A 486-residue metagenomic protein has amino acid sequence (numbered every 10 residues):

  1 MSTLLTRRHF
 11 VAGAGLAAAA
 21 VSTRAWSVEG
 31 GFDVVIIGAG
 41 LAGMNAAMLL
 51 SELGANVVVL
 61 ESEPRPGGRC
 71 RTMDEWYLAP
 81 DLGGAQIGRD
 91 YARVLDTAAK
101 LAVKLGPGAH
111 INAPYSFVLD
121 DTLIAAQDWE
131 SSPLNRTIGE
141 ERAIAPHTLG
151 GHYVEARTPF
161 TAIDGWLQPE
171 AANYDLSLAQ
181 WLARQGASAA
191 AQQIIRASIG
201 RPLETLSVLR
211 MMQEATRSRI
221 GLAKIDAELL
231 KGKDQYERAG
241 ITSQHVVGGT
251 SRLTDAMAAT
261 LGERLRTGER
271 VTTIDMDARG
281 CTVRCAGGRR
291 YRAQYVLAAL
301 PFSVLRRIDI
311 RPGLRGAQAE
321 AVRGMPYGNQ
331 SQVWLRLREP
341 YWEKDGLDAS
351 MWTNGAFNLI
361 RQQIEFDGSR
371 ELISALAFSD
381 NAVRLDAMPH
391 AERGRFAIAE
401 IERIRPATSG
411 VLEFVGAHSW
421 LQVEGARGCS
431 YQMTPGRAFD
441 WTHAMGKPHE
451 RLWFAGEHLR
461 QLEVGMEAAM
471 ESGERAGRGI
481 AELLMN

Functional and structural regions predicted by a protein language model:
M1-A17: N-terminal secretory signal peptides and thylakoid transit peptides that target proteins across membranes
G13-G15, L53, D128, G280-T282 (+4 more regions): Conserved flavin/dinucleotide-binding core of flavoenzymes
V34-V58: N-terminal Rossmann-like FAD-binding beta1-loop-alpha1 element of flavoenzymes
I37, Y291-S303: Short hydrophobic core segments
E52-T72: Glycine-rich FAD pyrophosphate-binding loop
T161-E269, A278-G280, A299, M433-T434: Active-site/ligand-binding neighborhood in enzyme catalytic cores
D275-R290: Conserved beta-strand-loop-beta-strand element in the redox core of flavoprotein oxidoreductases
A298-L314: Flavin (primarily FAD) binding-site architecture
